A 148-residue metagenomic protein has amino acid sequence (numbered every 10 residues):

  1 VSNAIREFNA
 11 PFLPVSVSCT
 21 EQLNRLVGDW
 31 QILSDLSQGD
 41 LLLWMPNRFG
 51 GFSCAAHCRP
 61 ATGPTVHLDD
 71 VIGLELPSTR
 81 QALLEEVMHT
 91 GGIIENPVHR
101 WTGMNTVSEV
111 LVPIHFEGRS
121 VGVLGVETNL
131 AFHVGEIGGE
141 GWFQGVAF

Functional and structural regions predicted by a protein language model:
V1-A10, C54-T62, V121-T128: Short, compositionally biased low-complexity segments
V1-G39, L130-F148: PAS-family sensory modules
W30-P97: Structured interaction and signal-relay segments at domain junctions
G50, S78-V146: Sensory/regulatory domains in signal-transduction proteins
